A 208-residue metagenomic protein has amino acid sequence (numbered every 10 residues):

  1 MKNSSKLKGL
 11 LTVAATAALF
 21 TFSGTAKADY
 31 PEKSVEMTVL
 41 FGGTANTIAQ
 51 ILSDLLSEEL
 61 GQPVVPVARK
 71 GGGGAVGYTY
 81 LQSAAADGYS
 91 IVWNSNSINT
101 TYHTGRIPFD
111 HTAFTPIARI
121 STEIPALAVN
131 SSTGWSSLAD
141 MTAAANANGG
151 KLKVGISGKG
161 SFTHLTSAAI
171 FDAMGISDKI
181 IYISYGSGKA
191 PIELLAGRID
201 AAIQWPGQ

Functional and structural regions predicted by a protein language model:
K2-V13: Bacterial N-terminal signal peptides that target proteins for export
T12-T21: Bacterial N-terminal signal peptides
F22-A28: Sec/Tat signal peptide C-region and signal peptidase I cleavage site
A28-A113, K151, K159, A173-Q208: N-terminal (or domain-start) structured segment
I48, T166-A168: Hydrophobic alpha-helical segments in the ANL/AMP-binding
N99-R106, I120-G134, A168-A173: Periplasmic solute-binding protein
T115-V154: A conserved helix-loop-strand patch within extracytoplasmic ligand-binding domains of the periplasmic binding
S157-T166: Secondary-structure junction motif
